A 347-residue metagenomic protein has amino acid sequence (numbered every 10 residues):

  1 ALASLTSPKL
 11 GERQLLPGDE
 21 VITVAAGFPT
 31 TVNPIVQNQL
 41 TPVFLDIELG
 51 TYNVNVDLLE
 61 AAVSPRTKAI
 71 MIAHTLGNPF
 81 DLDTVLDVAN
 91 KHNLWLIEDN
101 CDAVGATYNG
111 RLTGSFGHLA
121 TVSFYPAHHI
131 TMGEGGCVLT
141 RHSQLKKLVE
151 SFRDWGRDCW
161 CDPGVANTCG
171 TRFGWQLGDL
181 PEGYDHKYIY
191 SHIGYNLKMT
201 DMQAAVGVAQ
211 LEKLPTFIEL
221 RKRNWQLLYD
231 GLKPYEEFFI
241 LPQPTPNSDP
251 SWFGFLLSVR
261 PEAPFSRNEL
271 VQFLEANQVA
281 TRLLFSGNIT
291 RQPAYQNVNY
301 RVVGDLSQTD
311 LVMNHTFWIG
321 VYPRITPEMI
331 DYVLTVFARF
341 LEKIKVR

Functional and structural regions predicted by a protein language model:
A1-E20, P34-Q37, F44, R111: Phosphate-binding glycine-rich loop
T23, T41-T51, R282: Short beta-strand->loop structural element characteristic of the AMP-binding/adenylate-forming
A26, I47-L49, T75, S286: Active-site loop/turn elements of alpha/beta-hydrolase fold enzymes, especially the short glycine-/histidine-rich
G27-V32: Conserved coil-to-alpha-helix start sites within the AMP-binding
N33-I35, V88, M202: Hydrophobic/aromatic ligand-binding patch that stacks against planar heteroaromatic rings of cofactors or nucleotides
G50-K147, W318: Active-site phosphate-binding strand-loop segment of PLP-dependent enzymes
D57, A69-A73, L82-T84, K91 (+2 more regions): PLP-dependent aminotransferase class I/II
